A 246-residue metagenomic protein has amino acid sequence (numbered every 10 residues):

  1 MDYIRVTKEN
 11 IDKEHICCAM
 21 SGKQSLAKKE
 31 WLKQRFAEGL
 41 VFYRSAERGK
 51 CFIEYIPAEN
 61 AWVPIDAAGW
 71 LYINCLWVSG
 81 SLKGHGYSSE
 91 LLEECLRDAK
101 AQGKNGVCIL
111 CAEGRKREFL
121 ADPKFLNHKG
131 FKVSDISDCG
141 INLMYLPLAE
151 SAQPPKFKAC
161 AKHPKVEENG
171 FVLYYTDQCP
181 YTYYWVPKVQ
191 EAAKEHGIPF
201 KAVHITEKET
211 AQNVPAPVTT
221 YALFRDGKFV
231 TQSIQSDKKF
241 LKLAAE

Functional and structural regions predicted by a protein language model:
M1-R48, C160-A161, N169, Y181 (+1 more regions): Short amphipathic alpha-helix that is part of the acyltransferase structural core
R44, R48-E59, Y72, W77: Conserved beta-strand in the GNAT
A61-I73, K83: A conserved beta-turn-beta hairpin within the catalytic core of GNAT-like acetyltransferases that forms part
V78, G84-A99: Conserved acetyl-CoA-binding loop-helix of GNAT-fold acetyltransferases
A99-R117: Conserved GNAT acetyl-CoA-binding A-motif
L110, N127-M144, V230-S233: Conserved catalytic-core motifs of GNAT/GCN5-like acyltransferases
D138-H163: C-terminal "cap" of GNAT-fold acetyltransferases
D226-E246: Non-catalytic, surface beta->alpha helical segment in thiol-disulfide oxidoreductase systems
